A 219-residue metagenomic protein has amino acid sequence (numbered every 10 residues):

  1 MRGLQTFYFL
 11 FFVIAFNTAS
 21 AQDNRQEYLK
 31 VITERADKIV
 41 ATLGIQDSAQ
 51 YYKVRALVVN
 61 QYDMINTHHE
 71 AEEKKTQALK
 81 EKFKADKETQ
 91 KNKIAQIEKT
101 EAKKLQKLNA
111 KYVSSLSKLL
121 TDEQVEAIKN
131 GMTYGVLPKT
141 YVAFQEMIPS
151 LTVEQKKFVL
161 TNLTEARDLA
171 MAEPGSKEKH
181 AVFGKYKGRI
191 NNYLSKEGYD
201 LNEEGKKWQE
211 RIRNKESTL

Functional and structural regions predicted by a protein language model:
M1-Q26: Bacterial Sec-dependent N-terminal signal peptides
Q22-L219: Charge-rich (acidic/polar
